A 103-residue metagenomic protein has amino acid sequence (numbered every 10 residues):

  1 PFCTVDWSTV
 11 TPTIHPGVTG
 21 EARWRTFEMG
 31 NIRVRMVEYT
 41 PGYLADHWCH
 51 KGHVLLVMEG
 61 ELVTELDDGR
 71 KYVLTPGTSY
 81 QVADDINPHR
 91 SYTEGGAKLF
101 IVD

Functional and structural regions predicted by a protein language model:
P1-M36: A short, N-terminal "cap"/entry segment at the start of jelly-roll beta-barrel domains of the cupin/DSBH fold
G30-C49, A83-I86: Conserved short histidine dyad/triad with adjacent acidic residue
Y39, W48-T64: Short, conserved beta-strand element in jelly-roll/cupin
D46-H47, T64-E65, V82, N87-E94: Short beta-strand His + acidic residue motifs that chelate non-heme Fe in jelly-roll/DSBH and cupin folds
D68-D85: Short acidic-glycine-tyrosine-enriched beta hairpin
P76-T78, Y92-K98, D103: Short, compositionally biased
